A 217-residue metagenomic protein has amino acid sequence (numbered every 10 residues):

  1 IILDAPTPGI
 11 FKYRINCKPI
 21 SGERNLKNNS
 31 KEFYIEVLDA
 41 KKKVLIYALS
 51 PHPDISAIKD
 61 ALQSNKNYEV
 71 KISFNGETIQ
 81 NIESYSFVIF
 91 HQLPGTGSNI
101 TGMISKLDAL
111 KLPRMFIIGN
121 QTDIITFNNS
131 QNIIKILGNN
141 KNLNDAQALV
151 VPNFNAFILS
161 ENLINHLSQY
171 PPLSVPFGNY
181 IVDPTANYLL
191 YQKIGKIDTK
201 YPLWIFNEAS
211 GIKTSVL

Functional and structural regions predicted by a protein language model:
I1-L217: N-linked glycosylation sequons
